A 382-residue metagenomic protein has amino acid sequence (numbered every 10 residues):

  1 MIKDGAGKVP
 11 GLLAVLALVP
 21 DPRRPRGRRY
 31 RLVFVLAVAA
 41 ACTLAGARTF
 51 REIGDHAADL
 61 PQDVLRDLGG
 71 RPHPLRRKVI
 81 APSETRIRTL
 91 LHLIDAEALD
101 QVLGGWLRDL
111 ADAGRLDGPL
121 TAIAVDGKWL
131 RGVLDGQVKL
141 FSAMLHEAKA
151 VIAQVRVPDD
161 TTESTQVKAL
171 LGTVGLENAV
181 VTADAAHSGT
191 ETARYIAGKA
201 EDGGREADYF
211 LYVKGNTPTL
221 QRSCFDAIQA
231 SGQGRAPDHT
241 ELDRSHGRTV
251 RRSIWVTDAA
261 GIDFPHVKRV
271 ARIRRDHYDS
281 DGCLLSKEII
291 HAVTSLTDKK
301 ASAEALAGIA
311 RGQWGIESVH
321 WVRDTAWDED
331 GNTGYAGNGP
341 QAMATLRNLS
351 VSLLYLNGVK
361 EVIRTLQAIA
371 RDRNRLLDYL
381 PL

Functional and structural regions predicted by a protein language model:
M1-A124, S142-Q154, K168, L176 (+1 more regions): Dynamic "connector" segments at or just before major functional cores
A17, L285-I290, A301-A303, V322-D330: Short acidic (Asp/Glu) and glycine-rich catalytic loops that position anionic groups and cofactors
R24-F34, G282-L284, G334-A342: Structural motif
V38, I53, S83, D126 (+7 more regions): Mobile genetic element proteins and their domesticated derivatives, centered on retroelements and DNA transposons
A96, G172, E201, Q229 (+2 more regions): Generic secondary-structure signature for well-ordered alpha-helical cores
G105, D109-A183, S188-A207: Polybasic low-complexity intrinsically disordered regions
E201, D208-G312: An anionic, glycine-rich sequence signature occurring as long contiguous blocks
G308-L382: Basic, amphipathic alpha-helical segments enriched in Lys/Arg and hydrophobic/aromatic residues
